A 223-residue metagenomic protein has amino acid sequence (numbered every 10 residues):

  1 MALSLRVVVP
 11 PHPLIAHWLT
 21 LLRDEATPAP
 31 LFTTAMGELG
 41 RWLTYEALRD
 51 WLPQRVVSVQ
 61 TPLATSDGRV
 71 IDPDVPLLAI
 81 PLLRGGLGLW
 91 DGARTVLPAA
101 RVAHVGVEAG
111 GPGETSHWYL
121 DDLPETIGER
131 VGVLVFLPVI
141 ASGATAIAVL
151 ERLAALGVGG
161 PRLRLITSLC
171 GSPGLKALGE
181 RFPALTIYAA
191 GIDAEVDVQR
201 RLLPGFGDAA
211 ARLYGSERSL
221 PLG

Functional and structural regions predicted by a protein language model:
M1-G223: PRPP-associated nucleotide enzymes
